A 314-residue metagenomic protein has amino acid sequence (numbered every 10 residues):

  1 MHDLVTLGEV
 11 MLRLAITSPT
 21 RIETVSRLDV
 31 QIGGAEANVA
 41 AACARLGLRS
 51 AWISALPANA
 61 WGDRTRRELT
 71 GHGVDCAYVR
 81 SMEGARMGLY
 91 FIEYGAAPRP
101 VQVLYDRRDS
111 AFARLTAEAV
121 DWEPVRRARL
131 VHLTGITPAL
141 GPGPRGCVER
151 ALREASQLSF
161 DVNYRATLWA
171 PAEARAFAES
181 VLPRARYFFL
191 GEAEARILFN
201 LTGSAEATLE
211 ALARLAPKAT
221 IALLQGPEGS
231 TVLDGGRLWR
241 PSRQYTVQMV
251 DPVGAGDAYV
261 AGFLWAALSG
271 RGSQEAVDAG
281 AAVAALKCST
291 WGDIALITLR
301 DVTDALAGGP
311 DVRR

Functional and structural regions predicted by a protein language model:
M1-D75, R314: Glycine-rich phosphate/adenosyl-contacting loop at the front of the ribokinase-like
H2-V5, L201-R314: Conserved phosphate-binding/catalytic region of the ribokinase-like
A41, L89-E93, S230-V232: Short beta-strand scaffold segments in enzyme catalytic cores
C43, G191, G256: Short, conserved phosphate/pyrophosphate- and ester-handling motifs at nucleotide-, phospho-/glycolipid
R49-G135, D304-R314: Conserved N-terminal subdomain of the carbohydrate kinase-like
A60-V74, F177-A185, T208, W239 (+1 more regions): Short, electropositive alpha-helical surface patch
L130, I136-E210, E228-G229: Conserved beta-alpha-beta core of the PfkB/ribokinase-like small-molecule kinase fold
